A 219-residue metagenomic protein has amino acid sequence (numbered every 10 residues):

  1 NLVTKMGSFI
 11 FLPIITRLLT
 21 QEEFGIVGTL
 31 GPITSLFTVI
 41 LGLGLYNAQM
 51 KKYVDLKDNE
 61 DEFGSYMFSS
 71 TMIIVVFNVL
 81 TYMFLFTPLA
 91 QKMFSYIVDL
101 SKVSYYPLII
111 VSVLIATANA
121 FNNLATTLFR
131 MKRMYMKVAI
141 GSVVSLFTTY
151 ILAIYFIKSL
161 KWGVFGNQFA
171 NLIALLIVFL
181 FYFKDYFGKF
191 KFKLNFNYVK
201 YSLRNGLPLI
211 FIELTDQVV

Functional and structural regions predicted by a protein language model:
N1-S8, S145, N167-V178, Y182 (+2 more regions): Transmembrane helical elements of multi-pass membrane transporters/channels
N1-T4, D61-S65, V113-L114, L128-I151 (+2 more regions): Alpha-helical transmembrane segments of multi-pass membrane transporters/permeases
N1-T4, L30, L43-Q91, P107: Membrane-water interface segments that mark the loop-to-transmembrane alpha-helix transition
G7-L12, G28-V54, A116-N122, V178 (+1 more regions): Small-residue-rich midsections of specific transmembrane alpha-helices
I14-L36, V164, Y201-N205, L209: Interfacial/gating helices of multi-pass transporter permease domains
T16-I26, S104, K132-K137, V144-F179: Membrane-interface helix-loop junctions in multi-pass transport and translocation proteins
I40, D99-N122, A139-V143, F147 (+2 more regions): Alpha-helical transmembrane segments of multi-pass membrane proteins
Q49, T127-M131, Y135, Y155-K158 (+1 more regions): C-terminal transmembrane helix end/exit motif
